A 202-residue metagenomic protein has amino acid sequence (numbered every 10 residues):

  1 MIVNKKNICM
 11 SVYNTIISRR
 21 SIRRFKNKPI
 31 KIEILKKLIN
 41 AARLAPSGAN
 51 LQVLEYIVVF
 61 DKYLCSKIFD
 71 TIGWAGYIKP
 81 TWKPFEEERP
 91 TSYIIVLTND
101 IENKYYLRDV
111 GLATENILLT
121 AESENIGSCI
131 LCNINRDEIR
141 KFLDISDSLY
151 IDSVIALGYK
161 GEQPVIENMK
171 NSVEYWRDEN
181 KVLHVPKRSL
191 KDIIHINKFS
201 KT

Functional and structural regions predicted by a protein language model:
M1-T202: Acidic, surface-exposed loops and disordered segments
